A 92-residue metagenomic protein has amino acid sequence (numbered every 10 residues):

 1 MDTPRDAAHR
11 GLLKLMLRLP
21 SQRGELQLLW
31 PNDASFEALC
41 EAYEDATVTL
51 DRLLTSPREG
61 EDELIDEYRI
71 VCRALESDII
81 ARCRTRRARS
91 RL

Functional and structural regions predicted by a protein language model:
M1-L92: Extended, charge-rich alpha-helical interface modules
